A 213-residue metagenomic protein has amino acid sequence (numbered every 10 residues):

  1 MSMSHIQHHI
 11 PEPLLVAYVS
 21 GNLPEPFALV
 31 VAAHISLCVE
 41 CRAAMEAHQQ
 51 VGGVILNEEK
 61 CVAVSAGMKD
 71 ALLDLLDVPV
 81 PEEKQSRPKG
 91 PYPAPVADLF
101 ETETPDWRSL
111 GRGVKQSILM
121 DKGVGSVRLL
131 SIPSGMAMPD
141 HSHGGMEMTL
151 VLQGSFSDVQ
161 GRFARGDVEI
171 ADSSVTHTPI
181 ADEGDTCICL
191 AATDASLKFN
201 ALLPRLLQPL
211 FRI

Functional and structural regions predicted by a protein language model:
M1-P11, E25-F27, S36-V39, A43 (+1 more regions): Positively biased amphipathic helices and basic secretion/translocation or surface-docking motifs that either flank
V16-E25: Short Cys/His-rich Zn2+-coordinating modules
A33, R108, S196-I213: Alpha-helical membrane-targeting segments
M45, M138-D140, V159, H177-E183: Short beta-strand His + acidic residue motifs that chelate non-heme Fe in jelly-roll/DSBH and cupin folds
T104-P139: A short glycine-rich, His/Asp/Glu-containing loop-to-beta-strand
P133-M136, S142-D158: Glycine- and acidic-residue-biased ligand/ion/polar-headgroup-sensing regions
D158-T178: Short acidic-glycine-tyrosine-enriched beta hairpin
V175-F199: Ligand-binding loop in jelly-roll beta-barrel domains
